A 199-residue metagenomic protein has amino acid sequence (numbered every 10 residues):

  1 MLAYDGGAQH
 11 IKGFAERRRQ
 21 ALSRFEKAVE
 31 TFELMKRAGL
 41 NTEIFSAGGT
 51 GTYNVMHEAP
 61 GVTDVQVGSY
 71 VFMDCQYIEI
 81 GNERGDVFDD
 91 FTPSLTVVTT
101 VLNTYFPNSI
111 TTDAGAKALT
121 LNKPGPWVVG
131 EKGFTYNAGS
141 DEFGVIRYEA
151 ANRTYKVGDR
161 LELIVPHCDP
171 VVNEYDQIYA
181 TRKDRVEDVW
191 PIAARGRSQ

Functional and structural regions predicted by a protein language model:
L2-N82: Active-site loop/helix belt of alpha/beta enzymes
R24, D89-T92, F134-N137: Short Gly/Pro-enriched turn/cap motifs at secondary-structure boundaries
R37-G39, H57-E58, P93, N103-T104 (+2 more regions): Solvent-exposed alpha-helices and their adjacent loops that cap or buttress functional pockets in soluble metabolic
G61, F91, V101, V186-D188: Glycine-rich, flexible loop/turn motifs
V62-D64, V98, S109, F143: A residue-level signal for beta-strand positions that form part of recognition/binding surfaces within mature
S69-G130: Internal helical hairpin/lid segments
T104-Q199: C-terminal accessory subdomain/extension
